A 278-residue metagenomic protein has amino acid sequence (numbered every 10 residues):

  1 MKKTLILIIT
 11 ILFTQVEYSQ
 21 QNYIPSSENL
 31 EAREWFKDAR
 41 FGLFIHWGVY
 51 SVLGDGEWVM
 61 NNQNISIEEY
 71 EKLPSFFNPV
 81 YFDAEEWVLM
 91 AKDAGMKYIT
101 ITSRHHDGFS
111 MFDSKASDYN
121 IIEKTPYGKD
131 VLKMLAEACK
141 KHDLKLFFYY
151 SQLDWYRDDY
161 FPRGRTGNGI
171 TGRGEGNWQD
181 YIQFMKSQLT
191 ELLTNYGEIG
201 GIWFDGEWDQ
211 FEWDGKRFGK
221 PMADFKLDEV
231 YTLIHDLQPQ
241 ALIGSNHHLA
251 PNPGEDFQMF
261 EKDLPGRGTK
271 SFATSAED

Functional and structural regions predicted by a protein language model:
M1-Q21: Bacterial Sec-dependent N-terminal signal peptides
Q20-D278: Mature catalytic domains of secreted/periplasmic carbohydrate-active enzymes
